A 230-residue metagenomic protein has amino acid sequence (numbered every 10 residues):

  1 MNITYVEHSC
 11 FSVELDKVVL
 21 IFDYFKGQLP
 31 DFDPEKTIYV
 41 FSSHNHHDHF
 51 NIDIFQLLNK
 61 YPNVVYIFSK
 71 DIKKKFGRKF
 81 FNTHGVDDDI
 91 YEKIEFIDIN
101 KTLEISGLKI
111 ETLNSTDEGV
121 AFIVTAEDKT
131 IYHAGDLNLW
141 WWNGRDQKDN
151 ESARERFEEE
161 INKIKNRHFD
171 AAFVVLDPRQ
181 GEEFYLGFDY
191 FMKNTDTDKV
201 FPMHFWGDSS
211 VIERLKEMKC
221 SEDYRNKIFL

Functional and structural regions predicted by a protein language model:
M1-E35, E92-H168: Core dinuclear metal-dependent hydrolase active-site scaffold
M1-N2, V19, P62-Y66, D198-V200: Short active-site oxyanion
M1-V6, T83, D88-L103, F184-L230: Binuclear metal-ion centers of metallo-dependent hydrolases, dominated by the metallo-beta-lactamase
L20-F22, F41, I67, I131-A134 (+2 more regions): Structural motif
G27-K73, N162-F173: Active-site metal-binding motif and surrounding structural segment of the metallo-beta-lactamase
G27-L29, H46-F50, K73-F76, K101-E104 (+4 more regions): Active-site environment of divalent metal-dependent phosphoester hydrolases
N51-Y61, G77-H84, S210-E217: Metal-dependent catalytic neighborhoods of phosphoester/phosphodiester hydrolases
R156-N162, G181-Y190: A short, acidic, amphipathic alpha-helical segment used as a generic capping/interface helix at domain edges
